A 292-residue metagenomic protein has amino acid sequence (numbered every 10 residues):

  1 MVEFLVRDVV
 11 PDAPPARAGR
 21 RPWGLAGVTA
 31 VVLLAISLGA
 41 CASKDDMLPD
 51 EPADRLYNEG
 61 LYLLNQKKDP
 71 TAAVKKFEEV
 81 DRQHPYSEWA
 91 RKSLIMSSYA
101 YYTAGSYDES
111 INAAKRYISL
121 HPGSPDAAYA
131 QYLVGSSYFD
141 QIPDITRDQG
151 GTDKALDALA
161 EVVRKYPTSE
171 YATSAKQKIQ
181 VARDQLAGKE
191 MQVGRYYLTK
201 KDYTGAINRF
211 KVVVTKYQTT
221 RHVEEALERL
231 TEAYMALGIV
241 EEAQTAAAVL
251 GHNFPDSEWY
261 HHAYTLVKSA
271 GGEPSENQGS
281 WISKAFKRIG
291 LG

Functional and structural regions predicted by a protein language model:
V2-L25, S37-G292: Acidic, polar-rich low-complexity tracts and alpha-helical solenoid repeat scaffolds
T29-L34: Hydrophobic helical h-region of N-terminal Sec-dependent signal peptides in bacterial secretory/periplasmic proteins
